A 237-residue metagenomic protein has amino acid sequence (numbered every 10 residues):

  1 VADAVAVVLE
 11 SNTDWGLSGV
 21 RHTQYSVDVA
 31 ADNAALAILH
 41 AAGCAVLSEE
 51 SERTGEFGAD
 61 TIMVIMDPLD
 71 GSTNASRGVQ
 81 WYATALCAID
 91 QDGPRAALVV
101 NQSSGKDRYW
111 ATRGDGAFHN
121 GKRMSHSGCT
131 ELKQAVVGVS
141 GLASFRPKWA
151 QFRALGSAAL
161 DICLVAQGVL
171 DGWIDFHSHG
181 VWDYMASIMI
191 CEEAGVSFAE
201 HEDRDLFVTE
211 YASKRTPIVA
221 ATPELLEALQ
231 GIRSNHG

Functional and structural regions predicted by a protein language model:
V1-L69: N-terminal subdomain of lithium-sensitive/metallo-dependent phosphomonoesterases centered on the IMPase/IPPase/PAP
Y25-A30, S76-G78, G156, V181 (+1 more regions): Short, conserved micro-motifs enriched in small and acidic residues
A35, L39, T84, A88 (+1 more regions): Buried hydrophobic packing segments
A41, T112-G114, M124-G237: An extended, acidic
A45-E50, M66, A75, A154-G156 (+1 more regions): General beta-strand structural signal in soluble alpha/beta enzymes
G58-G114: DPxDG-like acidic metal-binding loop motif
